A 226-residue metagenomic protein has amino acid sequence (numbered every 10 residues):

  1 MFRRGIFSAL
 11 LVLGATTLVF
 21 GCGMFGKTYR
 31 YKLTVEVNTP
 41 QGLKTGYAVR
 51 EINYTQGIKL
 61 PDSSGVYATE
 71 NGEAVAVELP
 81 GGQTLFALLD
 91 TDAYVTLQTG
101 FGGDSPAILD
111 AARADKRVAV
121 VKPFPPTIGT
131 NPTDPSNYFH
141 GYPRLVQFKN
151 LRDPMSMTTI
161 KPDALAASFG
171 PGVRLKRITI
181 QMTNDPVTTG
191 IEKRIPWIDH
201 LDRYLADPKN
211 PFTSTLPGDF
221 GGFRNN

Functional and structural regions predicted by a protein language model:
M1-L13: N-terminal Sec-pathway targeting helices
G26-P40: Alpha-helical transmembrane signal-anchor/signal-peptide segments
Q41-P154, R224: Structured domain cores in non-transmembrane regions
R152-N226: Glycine-rich, aromatic-bearing surface loops/beta-hairpins
